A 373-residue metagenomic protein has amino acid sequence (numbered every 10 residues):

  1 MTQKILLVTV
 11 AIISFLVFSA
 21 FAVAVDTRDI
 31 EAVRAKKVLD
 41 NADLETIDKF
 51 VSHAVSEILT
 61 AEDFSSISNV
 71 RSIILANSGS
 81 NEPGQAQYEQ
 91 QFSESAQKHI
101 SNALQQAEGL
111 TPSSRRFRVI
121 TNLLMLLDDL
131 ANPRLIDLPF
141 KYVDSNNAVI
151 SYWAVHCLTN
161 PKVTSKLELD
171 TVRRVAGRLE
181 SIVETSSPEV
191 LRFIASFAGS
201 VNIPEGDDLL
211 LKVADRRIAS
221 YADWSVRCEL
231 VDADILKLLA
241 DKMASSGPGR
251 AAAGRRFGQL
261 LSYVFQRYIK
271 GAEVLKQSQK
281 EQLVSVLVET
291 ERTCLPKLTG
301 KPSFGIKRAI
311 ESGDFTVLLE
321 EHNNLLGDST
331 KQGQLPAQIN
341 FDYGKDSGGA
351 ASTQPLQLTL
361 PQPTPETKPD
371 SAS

Functional and structural regions predicted by a protein language model:
M1-T9: Bacterial N-terminal signal peptides that target proteins for export
T9-V17: Bacterial N-terminal signal peptides
F21-K37, D241, K297-S373: Eukaryotic intrinsically disordered, low-complexity regulatory tails and linkers enriched in charged/polar residues
A32-V33, K37-A61, G84-L110, N132-V143 (+3 more regions): Amphipathic alpha-helical scaffolding segments comprising HEAT/armadillo-like alpha-solenoid repeats
K36-D40, H53-Q91, F117-N132, S151-L167 (+2 more regions): Structural detector for internal amphipathic alpha-helices that build alpha-solenoid repeat scaffolds
D63, P112-R116, N146-A148, S186-P188 (+1 more regions): Short inter-helical turns and helix N-cap capping residues of alpha-solenoid HEAT/ARM repeat scaffolds
Y88-A107, V149, V172-T185, D207-S225 (+2 more regions): Amphipathic alpha-helical segments within extended alpha-helical solenoids and repeat-rich scaffolds in large
S113, D128-D129, V143-D144, E184 (+1 more regions): Alpha-solenoid HEAT/Armadillo repeat architecture
